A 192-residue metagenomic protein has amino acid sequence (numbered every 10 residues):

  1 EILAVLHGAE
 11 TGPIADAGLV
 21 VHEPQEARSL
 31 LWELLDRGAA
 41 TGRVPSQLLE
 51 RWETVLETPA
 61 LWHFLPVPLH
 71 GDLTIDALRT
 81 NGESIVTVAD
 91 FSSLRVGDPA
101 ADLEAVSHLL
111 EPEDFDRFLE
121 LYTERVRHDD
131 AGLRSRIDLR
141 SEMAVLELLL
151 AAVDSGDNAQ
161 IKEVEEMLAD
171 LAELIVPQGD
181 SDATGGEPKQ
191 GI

Functional and structural regions predicted by a protein language model:
E1-L3, R51-V55: Structural preference for long, well-ordered alpha-helical segments in enzyme cores
E1-S46, A60-P66, L94-V96, D180-G185 (+1 more regions): A cross-family kinase active-site recognition segment
P24-R28, P45-L49, A100, R134-R136 (+2 more regions): Short, structured helix-loop boundary elements
L30-L31, P99, E142-V145: N-terminal alpha-helical segment
E33-L34, D102, L148: A general alpha-helix detector
D36, E53-E57, R134-S135: A generic local structural motif
T54-L103: Active-site acidic catalytic loop and adjacent metal/ATP-binding pocket of ATP-dependent phosphoryl transfer enzymes
S93, A105-I192: Helix-rich C-terminal or lid/interface subdomains of diverse kinases
